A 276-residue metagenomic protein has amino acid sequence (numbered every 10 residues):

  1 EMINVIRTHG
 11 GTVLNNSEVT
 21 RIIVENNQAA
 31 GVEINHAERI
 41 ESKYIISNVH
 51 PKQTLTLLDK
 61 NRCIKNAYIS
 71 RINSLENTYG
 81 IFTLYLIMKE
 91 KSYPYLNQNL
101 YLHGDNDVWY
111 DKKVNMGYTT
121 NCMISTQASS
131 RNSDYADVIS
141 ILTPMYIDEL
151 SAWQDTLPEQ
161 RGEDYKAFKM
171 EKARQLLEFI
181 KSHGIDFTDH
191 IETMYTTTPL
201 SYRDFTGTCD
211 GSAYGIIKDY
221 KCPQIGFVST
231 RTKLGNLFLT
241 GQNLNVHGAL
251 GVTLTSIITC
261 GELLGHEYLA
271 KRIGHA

Functional and structural regions predicted by a protein language model:
E1-A30: Helical element adjacent to the flavin cofactor pocket in flavoenzyme catalytic cores
T12, N16, D186-Y195, A270-G274: Flexible, glycine/charged-enriched surface loops at secondary-structure junctions
E18, V24-E25, G265-A276: Active-site-proximal substrate-binding core of FAD-dependent oxidoreductases
T20-D134: Mid-domain catalytic core of redox enzymes that form a hydrophobic substrate pocket/lid adjacent to a catalytic redox
I46, L86, I141, I180 (+3 more regions): Hydrophobic, well-ordered secondary-structure elements that form the walls of internal hydrophobic environments
K89-T197: C-terminal segments that line or cap access tunnels to active or ligand-binding sites in enzymes and enzyme-associated
S182-V246: A glycine-rich dinucleotide-binding beta-alpha-beta segment and adjacent secondary-structure elements that constitute
Q242-E267: A conserved FAD-binding loop/helix module that cradles the flavin
